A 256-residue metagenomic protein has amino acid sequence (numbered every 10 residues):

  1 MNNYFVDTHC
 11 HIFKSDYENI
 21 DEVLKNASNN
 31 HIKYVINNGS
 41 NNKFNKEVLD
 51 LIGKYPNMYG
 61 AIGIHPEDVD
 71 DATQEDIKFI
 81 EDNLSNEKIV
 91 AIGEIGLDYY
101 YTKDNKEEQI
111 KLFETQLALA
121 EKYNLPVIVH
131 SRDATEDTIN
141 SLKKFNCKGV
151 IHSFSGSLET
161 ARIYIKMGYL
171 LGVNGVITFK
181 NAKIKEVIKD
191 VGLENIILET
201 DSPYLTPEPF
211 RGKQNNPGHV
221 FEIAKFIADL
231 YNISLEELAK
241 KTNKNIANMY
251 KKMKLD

Functional and structural regions predicted by a protein language model:
M1-D256: Mid-domain alpha/beta scaffold segments of enzyme catalytic cores
